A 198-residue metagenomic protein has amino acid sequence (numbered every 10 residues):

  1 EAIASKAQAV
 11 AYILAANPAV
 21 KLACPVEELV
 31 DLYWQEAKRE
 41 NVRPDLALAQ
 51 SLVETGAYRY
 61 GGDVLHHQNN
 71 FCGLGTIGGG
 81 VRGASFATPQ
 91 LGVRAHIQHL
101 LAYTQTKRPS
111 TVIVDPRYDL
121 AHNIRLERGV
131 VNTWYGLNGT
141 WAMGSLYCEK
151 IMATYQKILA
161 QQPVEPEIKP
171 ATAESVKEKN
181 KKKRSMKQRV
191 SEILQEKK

Functional and structural regions predicted by a protein language model:
E1-K198: Catalytic cores of secreted/periplasmic lytic hydrolases that degrade extracellular macromolecules
